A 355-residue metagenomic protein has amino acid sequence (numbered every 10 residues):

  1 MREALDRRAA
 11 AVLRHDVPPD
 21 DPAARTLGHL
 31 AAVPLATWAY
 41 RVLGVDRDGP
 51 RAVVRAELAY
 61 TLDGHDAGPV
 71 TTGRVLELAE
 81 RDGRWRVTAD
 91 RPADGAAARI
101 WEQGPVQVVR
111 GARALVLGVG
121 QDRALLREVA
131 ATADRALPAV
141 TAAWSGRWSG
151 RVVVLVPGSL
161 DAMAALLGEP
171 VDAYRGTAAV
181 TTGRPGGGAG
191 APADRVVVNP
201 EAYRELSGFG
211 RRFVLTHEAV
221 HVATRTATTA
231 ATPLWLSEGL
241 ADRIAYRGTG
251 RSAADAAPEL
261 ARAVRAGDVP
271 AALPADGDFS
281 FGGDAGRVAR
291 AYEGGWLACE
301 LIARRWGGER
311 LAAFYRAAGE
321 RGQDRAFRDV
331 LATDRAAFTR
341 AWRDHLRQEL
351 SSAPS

Functional and structural regions predicted by a protein language model:
M1-E3: N-terminal low-complexity, Pro/Thr/Ser-rich intrinsically disordered segments that act as propeptides or flexible
D6-G49: Short solvent-exposed beta->alpha transition segments
V45-R51, A79-G83, R304-W306: A short, structured loop/turn motif at beta-sheet edges
D48-Y60: A short hydrophobic beta-strand element
G49-R51, T71-G73, D82, Q103 (+4 more regions): Extracytoplasmic
L62-P105: Short beta-strand edge/turn micro-motifs at domain boundaries
R110-P233, Q323: Juxtacatalytic substrate-recognition/specificity segment
V180-G188, F209-G210, V214, T228-S355: Acidic/His/Gly-enriched intrinsically disordered linker/tail segments that often contain short helix/coil "MoRF-like"
